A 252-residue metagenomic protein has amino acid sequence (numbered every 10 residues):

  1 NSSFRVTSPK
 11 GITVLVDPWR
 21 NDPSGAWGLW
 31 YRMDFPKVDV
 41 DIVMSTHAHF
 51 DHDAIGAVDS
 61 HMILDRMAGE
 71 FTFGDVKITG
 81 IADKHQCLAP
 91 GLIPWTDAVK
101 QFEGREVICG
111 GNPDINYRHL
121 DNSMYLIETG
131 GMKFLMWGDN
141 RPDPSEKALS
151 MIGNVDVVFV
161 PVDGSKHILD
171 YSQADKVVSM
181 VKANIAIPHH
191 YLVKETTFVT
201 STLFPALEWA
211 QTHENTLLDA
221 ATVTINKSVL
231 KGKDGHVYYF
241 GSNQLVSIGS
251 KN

Functional and structural regions predicted by a protein language model:
N1-F4, R20-N21, Q244-V246: Short polar catalytic/cofactor-binding loops
R5-M44, A48, H52-I63, A68 (+2 more regions): Pre-active-site segment of Zn-dependent metallo-hydrolases
T7, I55-A82, A174-H190, T212-T216: P-loop/Walker A phosphate-binding loop and immediately adjacent motor/lid segment at beta-alpha junctions
S8-V14, F71-I78, L126-F134, L230-V237 (+1 more regions): Beta-strand-turn-beta hairpins that frame and shape the catalytic cleft of phosphate-ester-processing enzymes
T13-D17, M44-S45, K133-W137, D156-P161 (+1 more regions): Structural recognition of the beta-strand scaffold that forms the well-ordered cores of secreted hydrolase catalytic
A48, D163, Y191: Flexible loop residues that form catalytic and substrate-binding hotspots at small-molecule/glycan-binding clefts
I108-V181: Active-site-proximal loop/helix segments of hydrolase catalytic cores
N184-N252: Binuclear metal-ion centers of metallo-dependent hydrolases, dominated by the metallo-beta-lactamase
